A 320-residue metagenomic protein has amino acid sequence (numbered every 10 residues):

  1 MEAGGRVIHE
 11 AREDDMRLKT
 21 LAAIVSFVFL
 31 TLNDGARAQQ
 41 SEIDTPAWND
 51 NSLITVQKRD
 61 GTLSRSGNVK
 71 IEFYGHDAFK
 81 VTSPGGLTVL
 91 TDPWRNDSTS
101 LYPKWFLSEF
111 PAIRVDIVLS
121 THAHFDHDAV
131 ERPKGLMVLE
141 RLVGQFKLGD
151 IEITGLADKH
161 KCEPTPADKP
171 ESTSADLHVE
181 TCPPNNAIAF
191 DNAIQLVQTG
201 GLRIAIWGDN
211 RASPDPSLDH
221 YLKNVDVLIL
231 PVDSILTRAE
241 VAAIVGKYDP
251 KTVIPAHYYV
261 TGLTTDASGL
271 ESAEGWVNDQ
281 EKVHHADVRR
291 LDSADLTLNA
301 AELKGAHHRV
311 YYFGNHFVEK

Functional and structural regions predicted by a protein language model:
E2-D15: Short, Lys/Arg-enriched N-terminal segments with co-localized hydrophobic residues within the first ~10-30 amino acids
A22-T31: Bacterial N-terminal signal peptides
D34-A38: Sec/Tat signal peptide C-region and signal peptidase I cleavage site
L53-N68, E72-L119, H127-V138, V143 (+2 more regions): Pre-active-site segment of Zn-dependent metallo-hydrolases
L90-W94, R114-V130, G155-L156, A205-G208 (+2 more regions): Active-site neighborhood of phospho(di)ester-bond hydrolases with catalytic His/Asp-centered motifs
N96-S100, A123-A129, C162-E163, A212-D215 (+3 more regions): Active-site environment of divalent metal-dependent phosphoester hydrolases
L177-Y248, T252, Y259-T265: Active-site-proximal loop/helix segments of hydrolase catalytic cores
A189, T252-K320: Binuclear metal-ion centers of metallo-dependent hydrolases, dominated by the metallo-beta-lactamase
